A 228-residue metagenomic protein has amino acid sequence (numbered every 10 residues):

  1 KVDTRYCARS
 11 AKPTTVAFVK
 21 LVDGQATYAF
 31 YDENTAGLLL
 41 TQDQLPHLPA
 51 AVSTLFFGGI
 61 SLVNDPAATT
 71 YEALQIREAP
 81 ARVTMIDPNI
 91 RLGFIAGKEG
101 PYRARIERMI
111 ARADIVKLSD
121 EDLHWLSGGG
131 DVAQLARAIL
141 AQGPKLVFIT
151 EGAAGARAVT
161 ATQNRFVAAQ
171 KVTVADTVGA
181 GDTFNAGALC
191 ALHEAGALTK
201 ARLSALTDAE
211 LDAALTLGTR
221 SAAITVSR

Functional and structural regions predicted by a protein language model:
K1-I60, N64: Conserved N-terminal subdomain of the carbohydrate kinase-like
V2, T35, I76, P80 (+5 more regions): Generic secondary-structure signature for well-ordered alpha-helical cores
V22-Q25, P101-R105, A136, Q163-V167: Short, hinge-like loop/turn segments at secondary-structure boundaries
N34-Q42, A96-P101, G129, L203-S204: Short gly/ser/thr-rich secondary-structure transition/capping motifs
L45, I106, V174: Acidic, amphipathic alpha-helical patches
T54, I60-A138, P144-K145, A154-G155: Conserved beta-alpha-beta core of the PfkB/ribokinase-like small-molecule kinase fold
G128-R228: Conserved phosphate-binding/catalytic region of the ribokinase-like
